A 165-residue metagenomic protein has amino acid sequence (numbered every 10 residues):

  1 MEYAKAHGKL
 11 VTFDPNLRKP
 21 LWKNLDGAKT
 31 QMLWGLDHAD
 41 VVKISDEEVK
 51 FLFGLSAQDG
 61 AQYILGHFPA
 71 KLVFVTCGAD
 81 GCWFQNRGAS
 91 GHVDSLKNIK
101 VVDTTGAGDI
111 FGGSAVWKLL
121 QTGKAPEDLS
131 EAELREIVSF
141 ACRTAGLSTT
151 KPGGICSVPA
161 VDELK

Functional and structural regions predicted by a protein language model:
M1-Y63, A70, D80-G81: Conserved beta-alpha-beta core of the PfkB/ribokinase-like small-molecule kinase fold
E2-A6, A57-K165: Conserved phosphate-binding/catalytic region of the ribokinase-like
